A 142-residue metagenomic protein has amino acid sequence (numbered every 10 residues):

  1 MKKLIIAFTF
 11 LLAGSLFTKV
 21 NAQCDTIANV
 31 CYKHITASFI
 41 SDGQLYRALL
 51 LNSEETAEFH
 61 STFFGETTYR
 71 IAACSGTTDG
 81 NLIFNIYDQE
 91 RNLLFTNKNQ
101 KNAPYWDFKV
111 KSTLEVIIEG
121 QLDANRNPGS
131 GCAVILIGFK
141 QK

Functional and structural regions predicted by a protein language model:
M1-T26: Bacterial Sec-dependent N-terminal signal peptides
N21-I40: Predominantly extracellular/luminal regions of secreted and cell-surface proteins, especially disulfide-bonded
Q23-C24, L49-G131, K140-K142: Acidic, Ser/Thr/Pro-rich low-complexity intrinsically disordered segments
S41-D42, G65: Short Pro/Gly-enriched beta-strand edge/turn motifs at strand-loop
